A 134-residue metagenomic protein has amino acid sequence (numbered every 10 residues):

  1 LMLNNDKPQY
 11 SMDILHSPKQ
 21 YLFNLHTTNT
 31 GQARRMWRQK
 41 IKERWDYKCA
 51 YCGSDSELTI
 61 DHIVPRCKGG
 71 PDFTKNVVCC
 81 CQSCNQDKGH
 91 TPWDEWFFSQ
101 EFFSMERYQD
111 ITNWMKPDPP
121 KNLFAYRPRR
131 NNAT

Functional and structural regions predicted by a protein language model:
N4-K48, M105-Y108, T112-R130: Short, charged surface segments at domain edges that flank catalytic/cofactor-binding sites
R38, G53-S54, C84: Alpha-helical hydrophobic/aromatic positions enriched in membrane-embedded helices and signal peptides
A50-C79, K88-F98: Histidine-centered nuclease catalytic patch
K68-S83, Q100-W114: Short microdomains enriched in Cys/His and/or Lys/Arg
N85-F102, W114-N122: Low-complexity, flexible helical/coil segments
N132-T134: Charge-patterned, long linear interaction tracts outside catalytic cores
